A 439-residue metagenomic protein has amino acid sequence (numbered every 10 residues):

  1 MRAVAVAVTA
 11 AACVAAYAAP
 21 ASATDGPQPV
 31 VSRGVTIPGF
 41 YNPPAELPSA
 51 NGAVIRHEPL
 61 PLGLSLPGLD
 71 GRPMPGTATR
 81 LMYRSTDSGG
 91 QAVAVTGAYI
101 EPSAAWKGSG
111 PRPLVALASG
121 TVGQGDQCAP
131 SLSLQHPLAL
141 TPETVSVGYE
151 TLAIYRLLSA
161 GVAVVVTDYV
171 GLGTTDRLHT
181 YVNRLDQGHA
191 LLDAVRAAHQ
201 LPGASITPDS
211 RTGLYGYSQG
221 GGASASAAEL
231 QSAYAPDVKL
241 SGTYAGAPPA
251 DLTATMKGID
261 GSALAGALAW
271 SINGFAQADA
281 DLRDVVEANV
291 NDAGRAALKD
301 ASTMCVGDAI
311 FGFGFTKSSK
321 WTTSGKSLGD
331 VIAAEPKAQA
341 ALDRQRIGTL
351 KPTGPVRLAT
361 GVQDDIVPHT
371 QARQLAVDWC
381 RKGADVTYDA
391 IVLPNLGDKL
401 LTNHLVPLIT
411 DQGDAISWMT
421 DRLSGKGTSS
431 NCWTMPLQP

Functional and structural regions predicted by a protein language model:
S22-G110: Catalytic-loop region of hydrolases
D87-T96, I100-G161: Short, surface-exposed "cap/lid" segments of acyl-processing enzymes
S159, Y181-G203: Alpha/beta-hydrolase active-site loop
R196-A267: Primarily recognizes the serine-hydrolase "nucleophile elbow" in alpha/beta-hydrolase and SGNH/GDSL folds
L214, P352, R357-D364: Short beta-strand/loop motif that positions the catalytic acidic residue of the alpha/beta-hydrolase fold
A227, G354-P355, P368-W379: Short alpha-helix in the alpha/beta-hydrolase fold that links the catalytic acid
P249-T349: Accessory cap/linker subdomain of secreted extracellular hydrolases
Q339-A340, C380-P439: C-terminal catalytic histidine-bearing segment of alpha/beta-hydrolase fold enzymes
